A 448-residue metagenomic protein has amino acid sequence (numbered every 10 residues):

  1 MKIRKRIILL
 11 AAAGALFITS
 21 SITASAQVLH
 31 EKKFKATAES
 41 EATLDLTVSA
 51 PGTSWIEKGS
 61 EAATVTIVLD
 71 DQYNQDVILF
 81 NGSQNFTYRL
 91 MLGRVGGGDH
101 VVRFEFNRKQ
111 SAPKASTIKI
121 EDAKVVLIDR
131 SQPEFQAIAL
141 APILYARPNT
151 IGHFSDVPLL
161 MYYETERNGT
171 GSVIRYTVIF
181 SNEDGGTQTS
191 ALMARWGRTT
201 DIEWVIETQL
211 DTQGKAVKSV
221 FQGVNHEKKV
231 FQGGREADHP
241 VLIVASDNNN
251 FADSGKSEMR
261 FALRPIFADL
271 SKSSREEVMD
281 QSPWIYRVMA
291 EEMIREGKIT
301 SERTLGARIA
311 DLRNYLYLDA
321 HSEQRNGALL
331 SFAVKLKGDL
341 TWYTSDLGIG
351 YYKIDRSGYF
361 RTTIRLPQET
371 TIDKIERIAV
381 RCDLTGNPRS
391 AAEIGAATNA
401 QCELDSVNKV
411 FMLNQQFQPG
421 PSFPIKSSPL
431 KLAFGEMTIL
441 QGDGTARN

Functional and structural regions predicted by a protein language model:
K2-A11: Bacterial N-terminal signal peptides that target proteins for export
A11-S20: Bacterial N-terminal signal peptides
I22-A26: Sec/Tat signal peptide C-region and signal peptidase I cleavage site
Q27-K35, E41, T47-L127, L340-I375 (+2 more regions): Beta-strand-rich ligand-recognition modules
A36-D45, G97, T170-G171, I309-L316: Extended extracellular/luminal ectodomain segments enriched in beta-structured repeat modules
L46-P51, E105-K109, R175-S190: Generic short beta-strand segments
A62, E166-V173, I179-S190, A194-W204 (+1 more regions): Domain-length functional cores that host ligand/cofactor binding and catalytic or interaction surfaces in mature
D122-G185: N-terminal "first-domain core" detector
